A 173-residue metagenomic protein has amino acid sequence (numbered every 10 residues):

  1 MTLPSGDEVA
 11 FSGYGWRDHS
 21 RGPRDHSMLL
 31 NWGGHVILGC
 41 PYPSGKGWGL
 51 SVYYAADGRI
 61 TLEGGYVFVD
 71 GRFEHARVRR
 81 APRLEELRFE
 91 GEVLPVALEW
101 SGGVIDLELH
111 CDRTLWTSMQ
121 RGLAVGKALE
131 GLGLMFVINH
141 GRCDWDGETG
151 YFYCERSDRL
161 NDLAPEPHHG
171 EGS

Functional and structural regions predicted by a protein language model:
M1-S173: Structured soluble/peripheral alpha/beta segments that form catalytic or ligand/cofactor-binding pockets
